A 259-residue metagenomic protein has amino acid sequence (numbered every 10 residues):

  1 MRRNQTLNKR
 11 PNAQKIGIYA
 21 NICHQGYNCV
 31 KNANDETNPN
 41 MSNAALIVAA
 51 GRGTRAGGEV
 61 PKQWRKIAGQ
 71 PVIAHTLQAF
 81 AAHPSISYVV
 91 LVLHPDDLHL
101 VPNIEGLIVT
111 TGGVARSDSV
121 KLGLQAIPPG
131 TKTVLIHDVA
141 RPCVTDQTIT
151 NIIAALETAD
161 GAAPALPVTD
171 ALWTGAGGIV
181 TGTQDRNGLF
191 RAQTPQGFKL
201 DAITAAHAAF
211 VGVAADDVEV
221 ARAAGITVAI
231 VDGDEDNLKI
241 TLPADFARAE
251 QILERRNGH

Functional and structural regions predicted by a protein language model:
N40-D96: N-terminal glycine-rich phosphate-binding loop and ensuing alpha1 helix
I47, I73, G123, H137-D138 (+3 more regions): Residue-level signal for inorganic ion chemistry
H83, C143-V231, H259: Conserved core of the sugar-phosphate nucleotidyltransferase
D97-P102: Acidic helix N-cap motif at the loop->helix transition within catalytic regions of sugar-transfer enzymes
N103-T133: Short phosphate-binding loop-to-helix
N237-H259: Hydrophobic helical membrane-anchoring modules
